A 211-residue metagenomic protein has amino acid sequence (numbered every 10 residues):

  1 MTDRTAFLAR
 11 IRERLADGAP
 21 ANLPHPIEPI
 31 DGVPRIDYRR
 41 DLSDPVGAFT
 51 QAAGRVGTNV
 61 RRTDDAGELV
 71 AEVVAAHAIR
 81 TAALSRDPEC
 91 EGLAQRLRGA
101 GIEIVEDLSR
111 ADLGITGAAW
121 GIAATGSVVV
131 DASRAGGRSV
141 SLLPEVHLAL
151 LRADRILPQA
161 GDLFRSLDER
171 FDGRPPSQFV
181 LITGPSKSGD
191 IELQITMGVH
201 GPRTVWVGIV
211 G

Functional and structural regions predicted by a protein language model:
M1-G211: The feature marks the mature, well-folded catalytic cores of soluble enzymes
